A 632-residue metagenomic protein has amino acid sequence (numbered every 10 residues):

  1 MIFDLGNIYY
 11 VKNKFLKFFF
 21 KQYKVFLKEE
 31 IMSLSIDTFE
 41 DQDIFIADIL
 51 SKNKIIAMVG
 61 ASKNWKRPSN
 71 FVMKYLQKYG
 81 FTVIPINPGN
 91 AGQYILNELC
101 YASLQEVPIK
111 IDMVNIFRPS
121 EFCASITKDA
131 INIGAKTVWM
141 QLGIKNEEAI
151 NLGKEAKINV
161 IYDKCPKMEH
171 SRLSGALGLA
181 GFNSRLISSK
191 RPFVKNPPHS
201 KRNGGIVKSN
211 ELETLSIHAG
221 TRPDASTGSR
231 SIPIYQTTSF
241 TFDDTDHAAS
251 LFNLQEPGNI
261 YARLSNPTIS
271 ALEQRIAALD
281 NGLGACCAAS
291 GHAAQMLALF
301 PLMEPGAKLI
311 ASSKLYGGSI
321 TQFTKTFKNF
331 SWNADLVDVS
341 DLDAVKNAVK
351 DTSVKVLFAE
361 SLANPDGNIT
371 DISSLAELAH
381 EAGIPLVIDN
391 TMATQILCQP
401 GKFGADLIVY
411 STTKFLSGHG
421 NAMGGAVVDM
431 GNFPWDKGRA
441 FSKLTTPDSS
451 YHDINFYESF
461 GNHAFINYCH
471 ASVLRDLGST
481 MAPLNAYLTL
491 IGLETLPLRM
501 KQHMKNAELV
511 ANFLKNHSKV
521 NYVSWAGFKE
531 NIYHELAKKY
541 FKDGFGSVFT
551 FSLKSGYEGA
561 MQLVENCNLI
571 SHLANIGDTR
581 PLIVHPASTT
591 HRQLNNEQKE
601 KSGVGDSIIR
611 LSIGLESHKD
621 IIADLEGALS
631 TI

Functional and structural regions predicted by a protein language model:
N7, G282, G306, T324-K325 (+4 more regions): PLP-dependent enzyme catalytic core of the Aspartate aminotransferase-like
T38-D41, Y94-I109, N115-A124: Glycine-rich, highly charged phosphate/nucleotide-binding loops
K66, Y75-Y94: NAD(P)-binding Rossmann-fold cofactor-contacting core
A130-L152, P385-N390: ADP-ribose/adenylate-binding Rossmann-like module
G205-N266, Q274, I609: N-terminal "arm"/small-domain region of PLP-dependent enzymes with the aminotransferase-like
G205-V207, S216-A225, A285-N516: Conserved PLP-enzyme active-site core in the AAT-like
S239, D244-M296, G318-T326: Conserved N-terminal alpha-helix of the aminotransferase class I/II PLP-enzyme fold
M500, E508, L514-K515, K519-I609 (+1 more regions): Conserved C-terminal alpha-helix-loop-beta "cap" of PLP-dependent enzymes that closes/shapes the active-site mouth
